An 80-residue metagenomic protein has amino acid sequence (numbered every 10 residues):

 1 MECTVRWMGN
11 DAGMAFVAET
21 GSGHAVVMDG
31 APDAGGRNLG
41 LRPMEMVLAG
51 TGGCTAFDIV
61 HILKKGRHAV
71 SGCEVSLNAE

Functional and structural regions predicted by a protein language model:
M1-A49, V60-E80: Extended beta-strand/beta-hairpin segments
F57: Short glycine/serine/threonine-rich phosphate/pyrophosphate-binding segments that cradle anionic phosphate groups
